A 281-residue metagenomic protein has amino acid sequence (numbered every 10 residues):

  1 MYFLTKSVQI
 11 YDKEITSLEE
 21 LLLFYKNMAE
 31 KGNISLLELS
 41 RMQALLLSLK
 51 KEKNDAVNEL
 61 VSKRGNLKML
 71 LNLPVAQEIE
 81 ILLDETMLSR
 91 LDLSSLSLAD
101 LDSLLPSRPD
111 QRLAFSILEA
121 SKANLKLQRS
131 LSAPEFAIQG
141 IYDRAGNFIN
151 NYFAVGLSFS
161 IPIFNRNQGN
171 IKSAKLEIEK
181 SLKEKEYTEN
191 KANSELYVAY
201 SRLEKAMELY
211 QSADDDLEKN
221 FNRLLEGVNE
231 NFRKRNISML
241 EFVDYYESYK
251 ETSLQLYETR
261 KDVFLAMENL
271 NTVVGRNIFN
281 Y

Functional and structural regions predicted by a protein language model:
M1-I10, N27, K63, A114-Q128 (+2 more regions): Amphipathic alpha-helical coiled-coil segments
M1-S103, A206, Y249: Periplasmic alpha-helical coiled-coil/stalk elements that build and connect Gram-negative outer-membrane
K31, S107-R108, K234: Charged, alpha-helical scaffolding/interaction elements associated with membrane systems
E38, D110, N170, E241: DHp/HisKA histidine-phosphotransfer helix
K51-N54, N58, Y142, F148-N150 (+3 more regions): Outer-membrane beta-barrel domain signature
L71-P74, S132, V274: Sec/Tat-exported extracytoplasmic proteins
L101-G169, S194, T272: A small-residue-enriched
T272-Y281: Short cytosolic juxtamembrane segments of multi-pass membrane proteins
